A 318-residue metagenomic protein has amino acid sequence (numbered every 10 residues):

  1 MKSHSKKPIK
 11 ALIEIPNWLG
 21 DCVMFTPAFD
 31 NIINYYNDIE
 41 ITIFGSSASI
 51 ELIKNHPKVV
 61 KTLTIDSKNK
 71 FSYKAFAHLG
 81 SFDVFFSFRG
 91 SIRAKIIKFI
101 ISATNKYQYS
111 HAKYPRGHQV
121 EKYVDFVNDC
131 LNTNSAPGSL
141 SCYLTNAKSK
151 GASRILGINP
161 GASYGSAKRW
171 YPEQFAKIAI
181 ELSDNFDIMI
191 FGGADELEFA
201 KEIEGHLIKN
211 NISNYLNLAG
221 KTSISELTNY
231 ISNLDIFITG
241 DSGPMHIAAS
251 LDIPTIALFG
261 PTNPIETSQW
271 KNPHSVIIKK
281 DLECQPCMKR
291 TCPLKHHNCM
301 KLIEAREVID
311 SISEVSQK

Functional and structural regions predicted by a protein language model:
M1-K318: Catalytic machinery of carbohydrate-active enzymes, primarily nucleotide-sugar-dependent glycosyltransferases
